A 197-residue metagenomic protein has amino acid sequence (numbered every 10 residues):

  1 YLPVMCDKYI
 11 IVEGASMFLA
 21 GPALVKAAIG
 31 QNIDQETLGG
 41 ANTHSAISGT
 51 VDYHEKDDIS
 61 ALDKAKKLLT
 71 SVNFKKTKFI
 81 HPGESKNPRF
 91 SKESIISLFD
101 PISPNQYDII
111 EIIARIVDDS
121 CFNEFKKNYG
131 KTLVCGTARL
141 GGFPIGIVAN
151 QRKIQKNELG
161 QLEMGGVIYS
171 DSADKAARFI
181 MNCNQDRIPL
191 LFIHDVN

Functional and structural regions predicted by a protein language model:
Y1-N197: Ligand-binding clefts of soluble mixed alpha/beta catalytic domains
